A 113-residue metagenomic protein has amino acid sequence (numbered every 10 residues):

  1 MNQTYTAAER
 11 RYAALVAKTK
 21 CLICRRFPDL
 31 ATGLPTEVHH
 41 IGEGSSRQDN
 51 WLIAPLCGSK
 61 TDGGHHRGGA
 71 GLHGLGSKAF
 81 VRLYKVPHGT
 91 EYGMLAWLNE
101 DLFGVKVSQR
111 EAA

Functional and structural regions predicted by a protein language model:
M1-Y12, V107-A113: Arg/Lys-rich, low-complexity, intrinsically disordered N-terminal tails that contact nucleic acids
T6-E37, S59: Short cysteine-rich loop/turn motifs with clustered Cys
A31-I41, R67-G76: Short Cys/His-rich "knuckle" micro-motifs
G33-V38, G44, L83, Y92: Charged, low-complexity intrinsically disordered segments
G42-I53: Short linker/helix segments within small regulatory modules
A54-V81: Short Cys/His-centered divalent metal-binding micro-motifs
V86-A113: Short flanking/linker segments adjacent to small metal-binding domains or redox-active Cys/His motifs
